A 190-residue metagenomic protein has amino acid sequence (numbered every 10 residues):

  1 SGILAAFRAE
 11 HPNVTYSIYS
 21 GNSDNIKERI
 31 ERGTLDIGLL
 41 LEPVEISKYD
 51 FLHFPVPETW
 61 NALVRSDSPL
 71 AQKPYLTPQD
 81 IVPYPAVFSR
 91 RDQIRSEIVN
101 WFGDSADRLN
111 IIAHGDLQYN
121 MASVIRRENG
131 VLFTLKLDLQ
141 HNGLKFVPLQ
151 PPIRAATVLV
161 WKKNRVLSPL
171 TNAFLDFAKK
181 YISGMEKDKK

Functional and structural regions predicted by a protein language model:
S1-E45, H114-L117: Central regulatory/effector-binding core of bacterial HTH transcription factors
G2, L41, A71, Y84-A106 (+2 more regions): Secondary-structure junction motif
G2, V147-D188: A late-sequence structural motif
T15, R29, G33-T34, D80 (+2 more regions): Conserved functional loop/turn residues at catalytic and ligand-binding sites
K27-E28, E42-F51, A71, G143-L144: Ligand-binding clamshell of periplasmic/extracellular solute-binding protein-like
I30-L39, W60, D107, I125-L132: Alpha-to-beta junction loops
S47-H53, P57-T59, D116-V166: Beta-alpha-beta core module
K48-W60, V64-A86, P169-N172: Flexible hinge/capping segments at coil-to-helix
